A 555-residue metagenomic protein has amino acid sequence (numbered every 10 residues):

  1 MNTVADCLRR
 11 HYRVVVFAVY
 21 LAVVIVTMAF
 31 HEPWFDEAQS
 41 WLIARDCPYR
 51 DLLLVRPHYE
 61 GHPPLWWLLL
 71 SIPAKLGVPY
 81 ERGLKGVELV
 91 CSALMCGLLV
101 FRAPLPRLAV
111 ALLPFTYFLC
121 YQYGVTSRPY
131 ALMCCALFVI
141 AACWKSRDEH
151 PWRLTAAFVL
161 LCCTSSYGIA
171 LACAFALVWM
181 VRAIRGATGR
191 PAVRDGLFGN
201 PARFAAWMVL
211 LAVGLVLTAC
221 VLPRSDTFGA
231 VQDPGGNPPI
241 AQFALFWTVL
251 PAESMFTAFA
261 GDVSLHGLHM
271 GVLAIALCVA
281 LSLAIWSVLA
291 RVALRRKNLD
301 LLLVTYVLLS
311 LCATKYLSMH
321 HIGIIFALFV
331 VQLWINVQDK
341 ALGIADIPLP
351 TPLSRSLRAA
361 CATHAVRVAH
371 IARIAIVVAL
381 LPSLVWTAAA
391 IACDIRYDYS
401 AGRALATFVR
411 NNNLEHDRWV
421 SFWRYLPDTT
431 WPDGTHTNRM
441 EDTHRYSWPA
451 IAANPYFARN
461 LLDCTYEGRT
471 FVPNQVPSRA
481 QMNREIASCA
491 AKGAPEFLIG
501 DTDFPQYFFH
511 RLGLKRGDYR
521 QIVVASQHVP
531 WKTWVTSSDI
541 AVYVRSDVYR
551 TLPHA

Functional and structural regions predicted by a protein language model:
R13-V16, M208-L210, A341-A389: Signature aromatic-anchored transmembrane alpha helix within multi-pass, membrane-resident enzymes that catalyze glycan
A18, G86-A111, A284-A290: Transmembrane-helix motifs of polytopic, lipid-linked glycan transferases
A22-V24, L119-Y121, F138-V139, P151-L177 (+1 more regions): Membrane-interface alpha helices of multi-pass inner-membrane proteins
W41-A44, Y49-V90, P251-S254, A258: Short hydrophobic/aromatic helix or loop-helix immediately within or flanking a transmembrane segment in polytopic
Q122-A131: Short acidic/glycine- and proline-prone juxtamembrane loop motifs at membrane-interface regions of multi-pass membrane
L137-R153, A183-A187, D339: Membrane-interface transmembrane helices that cradle and orient dolichyl/undecaprenyl
I395-G402, R410-N483, A490-Y507: Short periplasmic/luminal acceptor-recognition loop of GT-C membrane glycosyltransferases, typified by
S488-A555: Aromatic/acidic, Gly/Pro-rich catalytic loop(s) in extracytoplasmic/lumenal soluble domains of multi-pass membrane
